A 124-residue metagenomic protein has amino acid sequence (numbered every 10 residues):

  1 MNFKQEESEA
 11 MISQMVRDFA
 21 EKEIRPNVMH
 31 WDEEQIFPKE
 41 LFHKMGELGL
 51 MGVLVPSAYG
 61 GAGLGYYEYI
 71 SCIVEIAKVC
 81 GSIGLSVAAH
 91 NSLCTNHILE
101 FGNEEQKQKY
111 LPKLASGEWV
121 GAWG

Functional and structural regions predicted by a protein language model:
M1-I12: Intrinsic disorder at enzyme termini
A10-Q14, V79-G81: A ubiquitous short alpha-helical element
R25-G124: Glycine-rich flavin
